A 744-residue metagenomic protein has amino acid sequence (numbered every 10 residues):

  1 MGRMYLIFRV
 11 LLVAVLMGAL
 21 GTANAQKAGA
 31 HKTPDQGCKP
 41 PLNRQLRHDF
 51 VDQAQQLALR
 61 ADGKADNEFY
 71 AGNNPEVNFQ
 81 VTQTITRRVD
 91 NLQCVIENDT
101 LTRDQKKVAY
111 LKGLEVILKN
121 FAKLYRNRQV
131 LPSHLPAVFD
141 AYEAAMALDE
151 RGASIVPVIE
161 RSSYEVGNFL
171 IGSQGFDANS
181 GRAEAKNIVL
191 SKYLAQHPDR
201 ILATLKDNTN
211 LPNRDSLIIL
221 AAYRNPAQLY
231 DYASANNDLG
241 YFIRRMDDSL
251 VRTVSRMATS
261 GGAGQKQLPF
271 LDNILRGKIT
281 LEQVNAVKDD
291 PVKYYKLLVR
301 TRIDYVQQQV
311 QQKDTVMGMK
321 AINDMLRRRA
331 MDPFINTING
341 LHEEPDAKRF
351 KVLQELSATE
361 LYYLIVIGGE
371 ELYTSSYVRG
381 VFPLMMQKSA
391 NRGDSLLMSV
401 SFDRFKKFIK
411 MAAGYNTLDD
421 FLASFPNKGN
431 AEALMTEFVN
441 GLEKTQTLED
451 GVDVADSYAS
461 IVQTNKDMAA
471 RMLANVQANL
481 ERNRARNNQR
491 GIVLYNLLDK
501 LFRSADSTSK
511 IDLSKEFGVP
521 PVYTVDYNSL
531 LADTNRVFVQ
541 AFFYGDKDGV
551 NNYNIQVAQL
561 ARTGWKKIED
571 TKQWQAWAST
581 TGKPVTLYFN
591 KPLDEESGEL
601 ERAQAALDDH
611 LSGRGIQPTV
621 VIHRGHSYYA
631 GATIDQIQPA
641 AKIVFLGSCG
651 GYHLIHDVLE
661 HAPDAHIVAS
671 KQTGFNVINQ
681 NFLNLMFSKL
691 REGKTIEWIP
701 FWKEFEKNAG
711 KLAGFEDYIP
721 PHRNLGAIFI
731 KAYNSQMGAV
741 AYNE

Functional and structural regions predicted by a protein language model:
M1-A30: Bacterial Sec-dependent N-terminal signal peptides
K32-T417: Long, solvent-exposed N-terminal ectodomains/accessory regions that are displayed to the extracellular/lumenal milieu
K64, E68-G72, E76, A541 (+1 more regions): Functional beta-strand-loop-alpha-helix junction segments that form "active/interaction loops" within catalytic
Q387, N391-K567, Q573-W574: Non-catalytic propeptide/linker segments at domain boundaries
K566-A578, G647-C649, V668-V677, I699-F705: A generic structural motif
E595-S612, T695-A713: Extended, charge-rich low-complexity interaction segments
G613-I696: Catalytic cores of nucleophile-dependent amide-cleaving enzymes
W698-E744: Caspase-like cysteine protease fold
